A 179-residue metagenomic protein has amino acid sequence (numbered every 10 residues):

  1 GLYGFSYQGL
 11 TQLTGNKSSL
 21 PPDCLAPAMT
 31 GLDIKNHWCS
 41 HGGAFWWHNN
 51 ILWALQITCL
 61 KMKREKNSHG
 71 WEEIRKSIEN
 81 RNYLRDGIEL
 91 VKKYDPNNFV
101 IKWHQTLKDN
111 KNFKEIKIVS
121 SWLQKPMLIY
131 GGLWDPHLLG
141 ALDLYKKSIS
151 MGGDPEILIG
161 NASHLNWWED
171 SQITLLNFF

Functional and structural regions predicted by a protein language model:
G4-T14: Glycine-rich nucleophile elbow surrounding the catalytic serine of serine-hydrolase chemistry
F5, A26-K35, I159-H164: Active-site nucleophile loop of the alpha/beta-hydrolase fold
T14-S18, D23-W122: Accessory cap/linker subdomain of secreted extracellular hydrolases
L123, L128-G131: Short beta-strand/loop motif that positions the catalytic acidic residue of the alpha/beta-hydrolase fold
L133-D135, A162-S163: Acidic beta-to-alpha connecting loop that harbors the catalytic carboxylate
P136-L142, W167: Conserved alpha/beta-hydrolase "acid-adjacent" motif
I149-L165: Catalytic histidine neighborhood in serine/cysteine hydrolases with alpha/beta-hydrolase-type architecture
W167-L175: Post-His helix in hydrolase/transferase enzymes
